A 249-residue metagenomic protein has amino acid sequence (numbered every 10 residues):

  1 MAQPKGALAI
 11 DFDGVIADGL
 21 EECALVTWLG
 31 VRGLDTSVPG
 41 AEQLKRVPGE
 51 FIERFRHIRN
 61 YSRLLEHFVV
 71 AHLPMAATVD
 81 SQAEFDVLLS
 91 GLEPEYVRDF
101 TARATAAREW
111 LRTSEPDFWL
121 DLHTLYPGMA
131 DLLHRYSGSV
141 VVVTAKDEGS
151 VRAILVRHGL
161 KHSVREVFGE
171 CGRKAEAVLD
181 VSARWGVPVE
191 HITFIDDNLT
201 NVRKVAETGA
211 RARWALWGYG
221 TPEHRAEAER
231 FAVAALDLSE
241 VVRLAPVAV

Functional and structural regions predicted by a protein language model:
A2-R63: Active-site neighborhood of HAD-like aspartate-dependent phosphohydrolases
A9, R98-V141, R152, E176: Short, acidic loop-to-helix structural element flanking the phosphoryl-transfer center in phosphate-processing enzymes
V15, E22, E148, T200 (+1 more regions): Conserved Rossmann-like nucleotide-cofactor binding loop
G49-W119: A metal-dependent, Asp-based hydrolase signature
V141-T193, R203, E207: Substrate-recognition "cap/lid" segment bordering the active-site pocket of phosphatases
E166-E170, A232-R243: Short acidic-hydrophobic, aromatic-tinged amphipathic segments that line or gate anion-handling sites
G172-D180, T221-R230, A245-P246: Short, charged, surface-exposed secondary-structure boundary motifs
V189, T193-A234: Acidic, Mg2+-coordinating phosphoryl-transfer loop and its flanking beta/alpha structural elements, shared across
